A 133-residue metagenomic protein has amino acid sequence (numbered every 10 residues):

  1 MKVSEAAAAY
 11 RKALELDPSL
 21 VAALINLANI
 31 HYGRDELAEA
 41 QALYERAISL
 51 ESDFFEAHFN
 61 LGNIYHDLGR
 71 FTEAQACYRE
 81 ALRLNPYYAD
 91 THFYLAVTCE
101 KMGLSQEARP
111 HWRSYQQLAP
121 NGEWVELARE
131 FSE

Functional and structural regions predicted by a protein language model:
M1-K12, A22, G33-R46, E56 (+3 more regions): Structural signature of tandem alpha-helical TPR/SEL1-like repeats, specifically the intra-repeat loop/turn
N26, N60, Y94, A128-F131: Canonical tetratricopeptide repeat
S52-H66: Short, structured interface segments that constitute the first stable element of a domain
V97-K101, N121-E133: TPR/TPR-like alpha-solenoid helical repeat scaffolds
